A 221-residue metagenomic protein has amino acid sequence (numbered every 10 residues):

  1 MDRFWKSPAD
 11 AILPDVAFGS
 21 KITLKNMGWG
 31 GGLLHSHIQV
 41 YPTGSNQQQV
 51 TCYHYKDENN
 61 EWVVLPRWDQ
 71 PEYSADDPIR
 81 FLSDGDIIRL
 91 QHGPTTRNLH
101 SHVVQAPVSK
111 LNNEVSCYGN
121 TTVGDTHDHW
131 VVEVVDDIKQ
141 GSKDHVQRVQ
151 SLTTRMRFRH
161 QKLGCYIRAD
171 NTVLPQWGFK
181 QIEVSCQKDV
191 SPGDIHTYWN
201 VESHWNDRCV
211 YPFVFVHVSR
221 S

Functional and structural regions predicted by a protein language model:
M1-S221: Lectin-like carbohydrate-binding module/patch detector with strong preference for beta-trefoil
